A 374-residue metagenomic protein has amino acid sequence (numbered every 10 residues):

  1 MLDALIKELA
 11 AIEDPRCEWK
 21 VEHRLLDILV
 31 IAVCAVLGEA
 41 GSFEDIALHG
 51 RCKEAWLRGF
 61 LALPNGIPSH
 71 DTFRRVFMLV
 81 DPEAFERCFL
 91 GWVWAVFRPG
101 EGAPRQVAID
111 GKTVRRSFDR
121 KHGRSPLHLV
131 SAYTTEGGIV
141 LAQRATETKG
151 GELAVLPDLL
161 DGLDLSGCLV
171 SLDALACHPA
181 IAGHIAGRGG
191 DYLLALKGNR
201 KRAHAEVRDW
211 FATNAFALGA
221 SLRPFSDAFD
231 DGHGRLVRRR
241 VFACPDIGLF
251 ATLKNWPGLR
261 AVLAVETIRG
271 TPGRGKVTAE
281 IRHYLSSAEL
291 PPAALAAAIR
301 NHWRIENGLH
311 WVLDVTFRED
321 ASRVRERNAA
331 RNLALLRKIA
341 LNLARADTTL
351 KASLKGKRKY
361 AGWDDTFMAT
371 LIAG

Functional and structural regions predicted by a protein language model:
M1-I109, V114-D119, S131-Q143, P157 (+1 more regions): Dynamic "connector" segments at or just before major functional cores
R24, A298-G374: Basic, amphipathic alpha-helical segments enriched in Lys/Arg and hydrophobic/aromatic residues
D27-V33, T72, E280, A294 (+3 more regions): A general alpha-helix detector
I31, D110, G138, Y192 (+3 more regions): A residue-level signal for conserved active-site and pocket-lining positions in enzyme catalytic cores
P82, W94, D161, G190 (+4 more regions): Generic secondary-structure signature for well-ordered alpha-helical cores
V96-D191, K197: Polybasic low-complexity intrinsically disordered regions
I139-Q143, A293-L295, A321: Short small-residue beta-strand/loop micro-motif enriched in glycine and branched aliphatics
K197-N301: An anionic, glycine-rich sequence signature occurring as long contiguous blocks
